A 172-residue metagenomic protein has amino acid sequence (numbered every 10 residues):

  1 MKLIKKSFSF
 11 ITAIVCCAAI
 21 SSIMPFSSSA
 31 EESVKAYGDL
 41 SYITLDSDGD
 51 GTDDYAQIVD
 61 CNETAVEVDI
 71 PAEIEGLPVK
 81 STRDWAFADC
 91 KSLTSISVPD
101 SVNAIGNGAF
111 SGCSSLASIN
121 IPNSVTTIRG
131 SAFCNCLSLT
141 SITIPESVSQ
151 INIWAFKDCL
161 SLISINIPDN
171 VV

Functional and structural regions predicted by a protein language model:
M1-K5: N-terminal secretory signal peptides that target proteins for export/translocation
K6-F26: Sec-dependent N-terminal signal peptides of Gram-positive bacterial secreted proteins and lipoproteins
I20-G38: Sec-dependent signal peptide cleavage junction
S41, E63-K80, K91-A104, C113-T127 (+2 more regions): Structural signature of tandem-repeat unit edges
S47-D53: Acidic, glycine-anchored loop motifs typical of Ca2+
R83-A86, G106-S111, R129-C134, N152-K157: Consensus positions within tandem repeat domains that build extended binding/scaffold surfaces
